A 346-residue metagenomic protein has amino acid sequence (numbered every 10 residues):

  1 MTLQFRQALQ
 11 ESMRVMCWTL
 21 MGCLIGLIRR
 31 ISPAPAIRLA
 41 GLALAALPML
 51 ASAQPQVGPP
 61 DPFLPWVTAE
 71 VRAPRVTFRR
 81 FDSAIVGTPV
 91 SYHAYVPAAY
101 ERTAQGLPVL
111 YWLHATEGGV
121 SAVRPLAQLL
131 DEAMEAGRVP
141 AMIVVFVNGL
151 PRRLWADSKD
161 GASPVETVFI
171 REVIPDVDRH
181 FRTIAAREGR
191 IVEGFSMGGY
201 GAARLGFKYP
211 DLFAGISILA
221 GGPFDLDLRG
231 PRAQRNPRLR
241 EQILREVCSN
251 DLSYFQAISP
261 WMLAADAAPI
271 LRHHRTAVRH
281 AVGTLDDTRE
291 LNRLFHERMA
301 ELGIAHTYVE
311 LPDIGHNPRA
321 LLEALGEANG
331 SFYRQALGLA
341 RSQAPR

Functional and structural regions predicted by a protein language model:
M1-G22: Short linear motifs in disordered/low-complexity regions that coordinate cofactors or mediate processing/targeting
L3-R6, A46, V192-G194, P312: Residue-level signal for helical boundary/lining positions with a hydrophobic bias
I25-A40: Bacterial N-terminal signal peptides that target proteins for export
L39-P48: Bacterial N-terminal signal peptides
L50-S52: Sec/Tat signal peptide C-region and signal peptidase I cleavage site
Q54-R346: Non-catalytic cap/lid and distal C-terminal segments of serine-dependent acyl enzymes
